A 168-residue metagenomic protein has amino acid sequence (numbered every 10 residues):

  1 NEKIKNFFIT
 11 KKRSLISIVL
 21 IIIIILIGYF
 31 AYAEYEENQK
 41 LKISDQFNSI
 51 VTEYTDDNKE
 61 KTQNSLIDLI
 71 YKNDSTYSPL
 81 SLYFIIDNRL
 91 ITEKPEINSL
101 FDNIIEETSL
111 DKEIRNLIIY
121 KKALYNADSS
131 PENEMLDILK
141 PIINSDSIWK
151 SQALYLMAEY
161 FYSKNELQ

Functional and structural regions predicted by a protein language model:
N1, T52, E106-E107: Acidic, proline/glycine-rich low-complexity intrinsically disordered segments
N1-I21: N-terminal positive-inside, membrane-proximal cytosolic segments immediately preceding the first
I25-D45: Transmembrane signal-anchor/signal-peptide helices with a preference for the extracytoplasmic
F30, S49-D56, N88, Y125 (+1 more regions): Residue-level signature for tetratricopeptide repeat
K40-S44, E60-Q63, N133, Q152: Amphipathic alpha-helical repeat elements characteristic of tetratricopeptide repeat
S49-L80: Short extracytoplasmic
N73-T76, L82, R89-E93, I97-Q168: Soluble extracytoplasmic domains of inner/organellar membrane proteins
